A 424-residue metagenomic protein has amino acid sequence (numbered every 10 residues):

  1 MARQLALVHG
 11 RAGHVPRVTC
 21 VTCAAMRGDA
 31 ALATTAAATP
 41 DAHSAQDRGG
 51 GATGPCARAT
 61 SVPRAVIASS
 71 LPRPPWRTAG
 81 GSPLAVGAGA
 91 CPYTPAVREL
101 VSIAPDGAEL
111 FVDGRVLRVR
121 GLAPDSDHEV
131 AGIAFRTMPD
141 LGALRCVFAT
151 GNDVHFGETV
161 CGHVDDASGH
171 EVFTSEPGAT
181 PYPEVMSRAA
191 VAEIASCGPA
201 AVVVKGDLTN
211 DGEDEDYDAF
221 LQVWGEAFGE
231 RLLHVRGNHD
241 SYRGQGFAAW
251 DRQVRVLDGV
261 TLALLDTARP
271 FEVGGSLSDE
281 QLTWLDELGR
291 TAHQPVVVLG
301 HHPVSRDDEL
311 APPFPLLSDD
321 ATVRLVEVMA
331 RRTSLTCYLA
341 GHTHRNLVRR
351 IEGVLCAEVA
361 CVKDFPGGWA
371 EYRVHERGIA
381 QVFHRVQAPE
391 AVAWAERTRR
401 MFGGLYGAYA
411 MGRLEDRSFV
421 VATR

Functional and structural regions predicted by a protein language model:
A24-A33, H43-R58, R64-I67, R73: Residue-level detector of structural "landmarks"
P83-A85, G89-G114: Extracellular ectodomain segments of secreted/surface proteins
R118, A123-E213, T291: N-terminal active-site segment of His-dependent metallophosphoesterases
R136-D140, D214-E287, R324-L325, R350-E358 (+1 more regions): Extended active-site neighborhood of metal-dependent phosphoesterases/phosphodiesterases
N152-V185, Y242-A248, P270-L277, P312-F314 (+1 more regions): Acidic/histidine-rich helix-loop elements that form or flank divalent-metal/phosphate-binding sites at the catalytic
G157-V160, N210-E215, H239-Q245, P270-V273 (+3 more regions): Active-site environment of divalent metal-dependent phosphoester hydrolases
A190-A201, E272-L355, L405-R424: His/acidic metal-ligating clusters that form di-metal
E376-R424: A short C-terminal boundary segment appended to hydrolase-like catalytic domains
